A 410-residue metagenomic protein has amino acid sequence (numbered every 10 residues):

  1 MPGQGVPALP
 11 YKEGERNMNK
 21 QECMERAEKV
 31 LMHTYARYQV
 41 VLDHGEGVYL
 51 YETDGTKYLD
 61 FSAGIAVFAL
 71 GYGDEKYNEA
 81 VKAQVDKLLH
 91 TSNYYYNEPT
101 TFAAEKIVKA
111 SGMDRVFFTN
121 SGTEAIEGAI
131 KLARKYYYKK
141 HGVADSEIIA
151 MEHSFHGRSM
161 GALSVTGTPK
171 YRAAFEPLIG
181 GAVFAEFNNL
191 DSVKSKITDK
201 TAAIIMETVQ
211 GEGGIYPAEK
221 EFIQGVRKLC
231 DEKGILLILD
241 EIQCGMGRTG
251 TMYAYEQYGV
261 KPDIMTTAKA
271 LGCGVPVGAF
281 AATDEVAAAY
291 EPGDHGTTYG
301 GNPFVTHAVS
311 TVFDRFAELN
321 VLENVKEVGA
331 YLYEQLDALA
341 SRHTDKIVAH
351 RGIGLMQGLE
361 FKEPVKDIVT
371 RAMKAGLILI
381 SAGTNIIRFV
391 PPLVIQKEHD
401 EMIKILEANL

Functional and structural regions predicted by a protein language model:
G5-N17: Short, Lys/Arg-enriched N-terminal segments with co-localized hydrophobic residues within the first ~10-30 amino acids
M18-L410: Conserved N-terminal phosphate-binding loop of PLP-dependent enzymes in the Aspartate aminotransferase
